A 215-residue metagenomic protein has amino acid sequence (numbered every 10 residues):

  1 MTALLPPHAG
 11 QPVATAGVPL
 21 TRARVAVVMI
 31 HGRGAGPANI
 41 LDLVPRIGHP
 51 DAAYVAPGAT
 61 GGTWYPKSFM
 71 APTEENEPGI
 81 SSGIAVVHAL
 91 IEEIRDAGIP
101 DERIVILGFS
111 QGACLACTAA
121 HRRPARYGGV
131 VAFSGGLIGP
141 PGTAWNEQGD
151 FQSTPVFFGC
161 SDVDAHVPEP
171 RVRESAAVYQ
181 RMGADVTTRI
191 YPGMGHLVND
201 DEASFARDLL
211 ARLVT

Functional and structural regions predicted by a protein language model:
T2-E102: Serine-hydrolase catalytic machinery in alpha/beta-hydrolase-like enzymes
I40-L43, A144, P168-V178: Short alpha-helix in the alpha/beta-hydrolase fold that links the catalytic acid
P66-T73, G135-V156: Flexible "cap/lid" loop of the alpha/beta hydrolase fold
L107-G112, A116: Gly/Ala-rich beta-loop-alpha elbow adjacent to hydrolase catalytic centers
L115-A119, P141: Hydrolases whose catalytic domains are alpha/beta-hydrolase-1, hotdog thioesterase, or metallo-beta-lactamase-like
A125-I138: A conserved short beta-strand
F157-C160, D164: Short beta-strand/loop motif that positions the catalytic acidic residue of the alpha/beta-hydrolase fold
P170-T215: C-terminal catalytic histidine-bearing segment of alpha/beta-hydrolase fold enzymes
